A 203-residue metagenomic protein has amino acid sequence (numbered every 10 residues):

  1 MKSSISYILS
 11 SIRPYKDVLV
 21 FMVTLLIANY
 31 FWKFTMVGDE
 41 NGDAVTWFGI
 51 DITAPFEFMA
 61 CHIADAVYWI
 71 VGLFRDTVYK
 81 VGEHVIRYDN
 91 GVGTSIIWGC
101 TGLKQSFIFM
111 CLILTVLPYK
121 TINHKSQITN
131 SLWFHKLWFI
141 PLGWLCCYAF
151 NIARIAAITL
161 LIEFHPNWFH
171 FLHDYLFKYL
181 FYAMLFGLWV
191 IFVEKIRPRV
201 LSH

Functional and structural regions predicted by a protein language model:
M1-H203: Hydrophobic N-terminal alpha-helices or hydrophobic patches in metabolic proteins across all domains of life
